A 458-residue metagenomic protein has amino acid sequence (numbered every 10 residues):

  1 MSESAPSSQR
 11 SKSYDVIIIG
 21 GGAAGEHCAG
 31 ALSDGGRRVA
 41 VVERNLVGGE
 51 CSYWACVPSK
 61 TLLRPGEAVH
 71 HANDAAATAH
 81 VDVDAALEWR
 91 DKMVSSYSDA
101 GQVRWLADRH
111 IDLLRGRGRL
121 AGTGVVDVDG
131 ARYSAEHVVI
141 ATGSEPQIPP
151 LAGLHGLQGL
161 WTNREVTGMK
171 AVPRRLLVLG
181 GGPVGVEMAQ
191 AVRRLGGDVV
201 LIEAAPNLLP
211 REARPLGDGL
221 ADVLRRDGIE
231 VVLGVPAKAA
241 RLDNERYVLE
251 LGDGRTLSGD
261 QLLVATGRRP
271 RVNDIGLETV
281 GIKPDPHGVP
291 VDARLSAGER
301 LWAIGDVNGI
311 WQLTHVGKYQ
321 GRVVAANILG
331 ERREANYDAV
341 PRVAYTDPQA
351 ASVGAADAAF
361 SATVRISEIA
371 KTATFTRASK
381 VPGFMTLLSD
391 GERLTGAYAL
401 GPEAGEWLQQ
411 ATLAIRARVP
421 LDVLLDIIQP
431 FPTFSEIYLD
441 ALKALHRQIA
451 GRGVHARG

Functional and structural regions predicted by a protein language model:
S2-K12, A31, C51-R132, E212-K238 (+1 more regions): N-terminal Rossmann-like dinucleotide/flavin-binding domain of flavoprotein oxidoreductases that bind FAD/FMN
K12-Y14, V128-H137, G252-Q261, A297-G298: Core beta-strand elements of the Rossmann-like FAD/NAD(P) dinucleotide-binding domain in flavoenzyme oxidoreductases
I17-I19, G118, Y133-G143, V178-L179 (+4 more regions): Short hydrophobic core segments
I17-N45, V57, T61-A68, Y345-G458: Flexible, glycine-rich terminal cap/loop adjacent to redox cofactors in electron-transfer oxidoreductases
I19, S33-S52, G197-L208: Glycine-rich FAD pyrophosphate-binding loop
K92-D99, T167-G168, P173-L177, P183-V248 (+2 more regions): Rossmann-like dinucleotide-binding cores of NAD(P)H-dependent redox enzymes
D112-R115, R119-V126, L195-A293: A Rossmann-like FAD-binding core segment of flavoenzymes
G156-V172, T256-N327: FAD-site-proximal beta/loop scaffold in flavoenzymes
